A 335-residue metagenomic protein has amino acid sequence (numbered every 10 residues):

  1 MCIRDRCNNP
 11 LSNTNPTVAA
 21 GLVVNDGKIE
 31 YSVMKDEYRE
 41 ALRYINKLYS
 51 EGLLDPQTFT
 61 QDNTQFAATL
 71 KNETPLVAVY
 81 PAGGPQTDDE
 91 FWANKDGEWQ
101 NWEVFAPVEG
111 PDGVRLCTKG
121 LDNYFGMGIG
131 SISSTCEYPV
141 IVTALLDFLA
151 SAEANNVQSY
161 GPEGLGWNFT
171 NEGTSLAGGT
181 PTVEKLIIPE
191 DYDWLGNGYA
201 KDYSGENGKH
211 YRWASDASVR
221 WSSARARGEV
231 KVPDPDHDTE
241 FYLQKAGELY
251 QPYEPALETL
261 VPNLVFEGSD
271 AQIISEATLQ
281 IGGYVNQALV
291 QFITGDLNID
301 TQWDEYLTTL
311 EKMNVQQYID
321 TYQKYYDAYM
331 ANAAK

Functional and structural regions predicted by a protein language model:
M1-I3: Short, small-residue-biased leader/transition segments that mark boundaries at the very start of proteins
G27-D55, A106-V114: Glycine-centered hinge/linker elements that transmit conformational signals in sensory and ligand-binding systems
F59-A68: Short helix-initiation/N-cap motifs at beta->coil->alpha
K71-G84: Alpha-to-beta junction loops
D89-C117: Ligand-binding "clamshell"
F125-Y138, V157: A bilobed periplasmic-binding-protein/Venus flytrap-type ligand-binding module shared by bacterial periplasmic
A154-Q287: Conserved small-residue motifs centered on glycine
Q287-K335: Histidine-centered catalytic/metal-binding microenvironments
